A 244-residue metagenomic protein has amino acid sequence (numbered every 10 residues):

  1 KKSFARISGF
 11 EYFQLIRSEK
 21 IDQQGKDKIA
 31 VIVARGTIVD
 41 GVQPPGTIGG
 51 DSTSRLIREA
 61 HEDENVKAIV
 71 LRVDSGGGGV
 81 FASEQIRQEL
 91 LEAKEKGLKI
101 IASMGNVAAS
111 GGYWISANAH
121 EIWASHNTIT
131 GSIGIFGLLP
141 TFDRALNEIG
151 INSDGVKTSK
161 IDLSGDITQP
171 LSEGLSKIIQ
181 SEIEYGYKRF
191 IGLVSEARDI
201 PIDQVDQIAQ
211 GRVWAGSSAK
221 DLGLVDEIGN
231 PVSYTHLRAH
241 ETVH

Functional and structural regions predicted by a protein language model:
K1-I100, V107-A197, R238: Small-residue-centered hinge/linker elements
G76, Q210-W214, Y234: Active/binding-pocket-proximal capping segment
W114, W214-A215: Tryptophan-centric aromatic hotspots in well-structured domains and transmembrane helices
A124, V225-N230: Short acidic-hydrophobic, aromatic-tinged amphipathic segments that line or gate anion-handling sites
D206-I208: Generic long, charged, amphipathic alpha-helical segments
H236-H244: Single conserved hydrophobic/aromatic residue that forms the stacking wall/gate of nucleotide- or nucleobase-binding
